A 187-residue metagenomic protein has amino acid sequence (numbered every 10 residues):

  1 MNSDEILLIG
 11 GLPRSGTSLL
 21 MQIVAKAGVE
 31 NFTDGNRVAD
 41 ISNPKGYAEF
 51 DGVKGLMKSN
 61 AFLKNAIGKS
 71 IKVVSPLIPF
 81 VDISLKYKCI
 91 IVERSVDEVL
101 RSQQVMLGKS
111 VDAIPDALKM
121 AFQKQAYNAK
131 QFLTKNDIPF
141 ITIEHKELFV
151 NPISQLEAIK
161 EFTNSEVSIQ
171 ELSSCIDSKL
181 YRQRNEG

Functional and structural regions predicted by a protein language model:
M1-I67, D177-E186: PAPS-dependent sulfotransferase catalytic core
R37, K146, L172-S173: Residue-level "edge-of-site" marker
S70-S168: PAPS-dependent sulfotransferase catalytic domain
L133, E186-G187: Short, highly charged low-complexity linear segments
I169-D177: Short, flexible loop/turn segments with low-complexity composition
